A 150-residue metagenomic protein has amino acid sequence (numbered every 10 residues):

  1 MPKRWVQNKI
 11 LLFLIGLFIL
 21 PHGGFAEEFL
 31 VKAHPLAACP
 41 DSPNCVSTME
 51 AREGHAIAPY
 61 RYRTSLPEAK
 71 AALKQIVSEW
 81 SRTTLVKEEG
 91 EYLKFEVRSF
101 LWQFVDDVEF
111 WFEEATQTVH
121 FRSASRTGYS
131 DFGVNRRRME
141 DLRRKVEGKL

Functional and structural regions predicted by a protein language model:
P2-L11: Bacterial N-terminal signal peptides that target proteins for export
L12-L20: Bacterial N-terminal signal peptides
H22-L150: Ser/Thr-rich, low-complexity intrinsically disordered terminal regions
